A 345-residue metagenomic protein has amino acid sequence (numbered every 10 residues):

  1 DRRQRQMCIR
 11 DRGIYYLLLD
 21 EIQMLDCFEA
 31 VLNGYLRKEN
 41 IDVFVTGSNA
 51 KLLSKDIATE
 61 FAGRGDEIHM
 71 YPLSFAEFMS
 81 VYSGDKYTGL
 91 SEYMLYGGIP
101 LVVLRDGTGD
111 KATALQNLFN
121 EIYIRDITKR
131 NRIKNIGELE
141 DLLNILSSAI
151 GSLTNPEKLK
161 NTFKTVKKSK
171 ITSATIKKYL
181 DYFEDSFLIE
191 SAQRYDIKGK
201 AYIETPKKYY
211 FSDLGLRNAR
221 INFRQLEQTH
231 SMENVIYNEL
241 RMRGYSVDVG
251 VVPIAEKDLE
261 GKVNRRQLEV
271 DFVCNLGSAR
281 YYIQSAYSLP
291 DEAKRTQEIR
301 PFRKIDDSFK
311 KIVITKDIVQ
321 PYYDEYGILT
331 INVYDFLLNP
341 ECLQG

Functional and structural regions predicted by a protein language model:
D1-I9: Single conserved hydrophobic/aromatic residue that forms the stacking wall/gate of nucleotide- or nucleobase-binding
R12-F28: Conserved P-loop NTPase "ATPase switch" module shared by AAA+ and STAND
L18, D42-S48, H69: Structural recognition of the conserved hydrophobic beta-strand(s) that form the central parallel beta-sheet of P-loop
Q23-C27, R37, L52, R217: Residues immediately C-terminal
E29-V45, T59: Conserved catalytic/switch belt of AAA+ P-loop NTPases
S48-A50, S54-L153, E157, E190: Interdomain motor-coupling "hinge/lid" segment immediately C-terminal to the ATP-binding subdomain of NTP-driven enzymes
N161-K170: Short helix-coil junctions and helix-kink-helix linkers
T175-G345: A cross-kingdom feature that marks ATP-driven nucleic-acid transaction machinery
